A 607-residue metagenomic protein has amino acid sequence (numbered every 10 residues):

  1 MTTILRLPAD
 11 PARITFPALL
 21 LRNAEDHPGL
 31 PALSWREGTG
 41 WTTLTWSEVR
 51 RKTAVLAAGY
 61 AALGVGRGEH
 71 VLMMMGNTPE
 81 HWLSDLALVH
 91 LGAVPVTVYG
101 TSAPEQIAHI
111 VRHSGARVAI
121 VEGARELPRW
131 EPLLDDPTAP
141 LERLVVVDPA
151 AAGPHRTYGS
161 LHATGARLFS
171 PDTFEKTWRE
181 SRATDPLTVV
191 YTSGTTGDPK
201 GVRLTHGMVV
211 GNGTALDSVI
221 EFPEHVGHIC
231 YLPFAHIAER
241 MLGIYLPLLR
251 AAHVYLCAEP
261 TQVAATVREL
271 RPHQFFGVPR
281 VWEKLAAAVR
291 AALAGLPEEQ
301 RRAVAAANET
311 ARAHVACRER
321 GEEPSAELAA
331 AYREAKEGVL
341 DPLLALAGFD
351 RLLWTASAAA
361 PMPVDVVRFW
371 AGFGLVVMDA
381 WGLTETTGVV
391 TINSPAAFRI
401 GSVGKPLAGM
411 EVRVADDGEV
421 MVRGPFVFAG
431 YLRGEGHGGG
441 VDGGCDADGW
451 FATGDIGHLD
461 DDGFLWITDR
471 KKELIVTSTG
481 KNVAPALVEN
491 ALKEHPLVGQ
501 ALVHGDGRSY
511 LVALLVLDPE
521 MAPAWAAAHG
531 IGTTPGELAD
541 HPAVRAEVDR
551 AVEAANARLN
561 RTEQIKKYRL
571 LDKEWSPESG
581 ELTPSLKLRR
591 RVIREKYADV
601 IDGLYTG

Functional and structural regions predicted by a protein language model:
A12, A32-T78, L83-L86, A103-A108 (+3 more regions): Conserved AMP-binding/adenylate-forming core of the ANL superfamily
P28-P31, V146, A163-Y191, D198 (+1 more regions): Conserved pre-ATP/AMP-binding loop-to-beta segment of ANL
T43-S47, W178-R179, L187-G213: Conserved AMP-binding A3 loop
L63, H90-T164, E547, E553-A554: Structural core segment of the AMP-binding/adenylate-forming
E69, S102-P132, N212-I229, P260-Q274 (+2 more regions): Conserved ATP-dependent adenylate/AMP-binding module captured primarily in the ANL superfamily
L127-A183, V289-D341: ANL superfamily adenylate-forming
V210-G227, F234-E337, R351: Conserved AMP-binding/adenylation subdomain of ANL enzymes
P406-T477, E494: Conserved ATP-binding/catalytic segment of the ANL
